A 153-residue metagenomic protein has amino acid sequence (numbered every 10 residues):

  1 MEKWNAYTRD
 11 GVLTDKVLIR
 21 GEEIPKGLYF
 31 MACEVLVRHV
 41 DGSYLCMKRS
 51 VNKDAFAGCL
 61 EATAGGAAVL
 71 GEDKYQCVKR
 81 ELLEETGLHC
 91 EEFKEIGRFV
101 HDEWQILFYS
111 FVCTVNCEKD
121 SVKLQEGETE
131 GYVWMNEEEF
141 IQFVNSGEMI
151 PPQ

Functional and structural regions predicted by a protein language model:
M1-E34, V40: Acidic, metal-coordinating catalytic segment for phosphate/diphosphate chemistry, firing primarily on the Nudix
D10, H39-G42, S50, T114-K119 (+1 more regions): Short loop segments at secondary-structure junctions
G21, G58, F99-Q153: Nudix hydrolase/Nudix homology domain
E22-C33, H39-R80, E84: Conserved Nudix-box catalytic region and its N-terminal flanking loop in Nudix hydrolases and closely related
Y29, E91, Q105-L107: Residue-level preference for beta-strand/loop junctions
V35, A64, E95, F111-C113: A structural signal for short, well-ordered beta-strand segments
H89-G97: A short coil-to-beta-strand element that immediately follows conserved catalytic motifs
